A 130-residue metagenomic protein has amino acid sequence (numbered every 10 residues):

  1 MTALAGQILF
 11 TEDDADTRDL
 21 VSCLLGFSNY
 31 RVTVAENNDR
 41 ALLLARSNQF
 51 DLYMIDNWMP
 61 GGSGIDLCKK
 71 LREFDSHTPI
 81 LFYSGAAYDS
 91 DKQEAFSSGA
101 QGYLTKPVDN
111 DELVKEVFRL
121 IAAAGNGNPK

Functional and structural regions predicted by a protein language model:
E12: Conserved acidic carboxylate
A15-T33: Two-component/phosphorelay signaling modules centered on CheY-like receiver
V34-L52: Acidic, metal-coordinating helix/loop segments flanking the phosphotransfer/catalytic sites of two-component signaling
N37, S63-D66: Acidic catalytic/metal-coordinating carboxylates
N57-W58: The short loop immediately C-terminal to the conserved phospho-acceptor aspartate in CheY-like receiver
D66, A87-G102, K115: Alpha4 helix (beta4-alpha4-beta5 surface) of REC/receiver domains from two-component response regulators
V108-V117: C-terminal output helix
